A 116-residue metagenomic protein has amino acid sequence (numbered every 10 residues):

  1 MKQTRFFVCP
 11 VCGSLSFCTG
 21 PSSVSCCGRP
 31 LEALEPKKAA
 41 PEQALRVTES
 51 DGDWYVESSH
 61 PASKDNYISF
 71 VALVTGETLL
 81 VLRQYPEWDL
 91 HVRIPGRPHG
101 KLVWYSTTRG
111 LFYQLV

Functional and structural regions predicted by a protein language model:
F6, L15, S23, V103: Residues immediately within or flanking Cys/His clusters that coordinate Zn2+ in small zinc-binding modules
C9-C12, C26: Short cysteine-rich clusters marking metal-coordination/redox-active sites
S16, P30-L31, G110: Cys/His-rich microdomains that often coordinate metals
G20-P30: Cysteine-rich micro-motifs
E32-L45: Short metal-binding segments enriched for Cys and/or His
Y55-S58, D89-R97: Exposed aromatic-hydrophobic patches
P61-N66: A short beta-turn/strand-edge loop motif at beta-sheet boundaries
T108-V116: Edge beta-strands of extracellular beta-sandwich domains
